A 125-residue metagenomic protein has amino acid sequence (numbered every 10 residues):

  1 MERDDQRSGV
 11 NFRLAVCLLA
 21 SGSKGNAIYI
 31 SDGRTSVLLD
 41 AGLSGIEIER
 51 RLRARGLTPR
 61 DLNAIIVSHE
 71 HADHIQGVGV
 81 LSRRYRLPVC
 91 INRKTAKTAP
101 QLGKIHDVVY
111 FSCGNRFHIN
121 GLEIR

Functional and structural regions predicted by a protein language model:
E2-R55: Conserved beta-strand hairpin/beta-sheet module of binuclear metal-dependent hydrolase folds, prominently
V10, T58, R83, L102-K104 (+1 more regions): Short, structurally constrained coil/turn elements that cap an alpha-helix or connect an alpha-helix to the following
N26, T35, D61-N63, R83-Y85 (+1 more regions): A generic structural signal for short beta-strands and their flanking turns/coil linkers
A27-I28, H69-H71, H118-G121: Short, solvent-exposed polar/charged micro-motifs at secondary-structure junctions
I30, D40, H69, V89 (+1 more regions): Divalent metal-coordination and catalytic microenvironments
D32, L52-R55, V80-S82, G103-H106 (+1 more regions): Short, glycine/charged-enriched secondary-structure capping and boundary segments
G45-I91, T95: Active-site metal-binding motif and surrounding structural segment of the metallo-beta-lactamase
N92-R125: Metallo-beta-lactamase
